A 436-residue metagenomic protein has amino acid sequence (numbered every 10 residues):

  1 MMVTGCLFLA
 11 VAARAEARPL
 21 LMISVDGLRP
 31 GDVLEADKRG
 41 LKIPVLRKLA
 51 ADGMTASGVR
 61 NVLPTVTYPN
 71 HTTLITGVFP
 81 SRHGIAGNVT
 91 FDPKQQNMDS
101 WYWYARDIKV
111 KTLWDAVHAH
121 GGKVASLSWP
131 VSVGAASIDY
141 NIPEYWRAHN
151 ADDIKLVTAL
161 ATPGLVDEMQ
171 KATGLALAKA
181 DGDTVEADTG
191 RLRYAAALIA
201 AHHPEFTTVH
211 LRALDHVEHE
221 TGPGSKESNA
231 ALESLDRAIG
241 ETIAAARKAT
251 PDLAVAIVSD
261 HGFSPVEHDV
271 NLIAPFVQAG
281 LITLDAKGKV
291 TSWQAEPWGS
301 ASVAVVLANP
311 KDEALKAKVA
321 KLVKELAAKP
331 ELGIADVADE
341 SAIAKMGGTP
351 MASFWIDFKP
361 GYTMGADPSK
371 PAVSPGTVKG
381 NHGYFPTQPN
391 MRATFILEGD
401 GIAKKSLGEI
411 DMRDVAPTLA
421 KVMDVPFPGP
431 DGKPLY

Functional and structural regions predicted by a protein language model:
M1-A10: Bacterial N-terminal signal peptides
A15-M54: Active-site-proximal N-terminal segment of extracellular/periplasmic enzymes that hydrolyze or transfer
L20-S24, S57-G58, T73-I75, V124-S128 (+5 more regions): Structural recognition of the beta-strand scaffold that forms the well-ordered cores of secreted hydrolase catalytic
V25, S57, P64-V66, T90-R106 (+4 more regions): Secreted, luminal/periplasmic, and some membrane-associated catalytic domains that remodel anionic oxygen-ester
D32-V33, V185-V209, L214-A256, K318-E325 (+2 more regions): A long, amphipathic alpha-helix that forms part of the scaffold/cap immediately adjacent to metal-dependent active
T55-V78, L127-S137, D431-L435: Short, solvent-exposed turn/loop segments enriched in Gly/Ser/Thr/Pro and often Arg
F79-G222, K318: His/Asp/Glu-rich, glycine-adjacent segments that coordinate divalent cations and/or stabilize oxyanion chemistry on
Q278-A320, V378-V422: Substrate-binding rim/cap in mid-to-C-terminal beta-strand-loop elements of soluble/periplasmic
